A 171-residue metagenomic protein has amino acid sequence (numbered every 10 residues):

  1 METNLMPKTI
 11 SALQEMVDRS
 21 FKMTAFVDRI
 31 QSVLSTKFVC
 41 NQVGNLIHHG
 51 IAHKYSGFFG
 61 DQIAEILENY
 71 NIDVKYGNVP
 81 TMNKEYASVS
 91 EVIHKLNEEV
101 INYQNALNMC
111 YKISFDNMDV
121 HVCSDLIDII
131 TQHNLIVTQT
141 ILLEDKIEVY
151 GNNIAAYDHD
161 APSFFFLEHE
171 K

Functional and structural regions predicted by a protein language model:
M1-K171: Iron-associated oxidoreductase/ferritin-like identity signal
